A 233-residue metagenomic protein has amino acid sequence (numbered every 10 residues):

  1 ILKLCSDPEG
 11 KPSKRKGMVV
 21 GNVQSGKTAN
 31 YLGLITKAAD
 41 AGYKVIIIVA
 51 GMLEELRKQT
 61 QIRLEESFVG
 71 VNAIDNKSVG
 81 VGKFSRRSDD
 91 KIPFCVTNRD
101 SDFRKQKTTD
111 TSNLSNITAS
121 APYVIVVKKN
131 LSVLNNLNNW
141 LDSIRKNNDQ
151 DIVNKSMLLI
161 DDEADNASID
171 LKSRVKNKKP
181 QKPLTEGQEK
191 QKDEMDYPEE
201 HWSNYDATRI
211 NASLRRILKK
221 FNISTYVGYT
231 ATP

Functional and structural regions predicted by a protein language model:
I1-P233: RecA-like P-loop NTPase motor core of helicase/translocase proteins
